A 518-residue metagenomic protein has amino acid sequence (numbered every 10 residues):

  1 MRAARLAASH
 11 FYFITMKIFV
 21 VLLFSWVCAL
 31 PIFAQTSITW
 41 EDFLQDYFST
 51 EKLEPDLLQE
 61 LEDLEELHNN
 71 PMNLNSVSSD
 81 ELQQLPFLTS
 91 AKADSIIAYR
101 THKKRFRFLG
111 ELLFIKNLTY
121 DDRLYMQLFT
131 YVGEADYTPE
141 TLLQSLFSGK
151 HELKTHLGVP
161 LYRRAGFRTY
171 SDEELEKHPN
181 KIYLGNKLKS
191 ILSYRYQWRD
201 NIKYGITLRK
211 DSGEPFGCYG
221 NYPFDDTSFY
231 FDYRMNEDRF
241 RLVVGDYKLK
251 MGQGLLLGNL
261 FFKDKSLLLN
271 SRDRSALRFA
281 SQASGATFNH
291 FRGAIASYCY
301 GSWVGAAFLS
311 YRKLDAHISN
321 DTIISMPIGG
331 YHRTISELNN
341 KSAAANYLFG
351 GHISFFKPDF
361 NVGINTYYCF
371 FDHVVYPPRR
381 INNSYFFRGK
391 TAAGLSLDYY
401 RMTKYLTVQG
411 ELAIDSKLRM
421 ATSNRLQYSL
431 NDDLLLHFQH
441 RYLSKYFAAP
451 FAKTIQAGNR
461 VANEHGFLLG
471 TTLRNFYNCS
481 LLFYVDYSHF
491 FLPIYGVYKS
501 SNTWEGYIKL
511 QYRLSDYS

Functional and structural regions predicted by a protein language model:
A3-I38: Bacterial Sec-dependent N-terminal signal peptides
L64-P86, H102, F108-F114, F129-G133: Extended, structured, electrostatic nucleic-acid-contact surfaces
T89-A93, T119-Y120: Small-residue hinge/turn detector
R100, T130, L157-R163, W198 (+13 more regions): Transmembrane beta-strands of outer-membrane beta-barrel pores
P139-T141, A165-D172, P215-Y222, L255-F261 (+5 more regions): Outer-membrane beta-barrel translocator domains and adjoining extracellular loop/strand segments of Gram-negative
T141-H178, Y196, D200-I206, L242 (+1 more regions): Transmembrane beta-strand segments of Gram-negative outer membrane beta-barrel proteins
Y183-K187, D226, N289-F291, S342-S518: Exposed, low-structure sequence patches enriched in small/polar residues
G220-D315, L430-A449: Outer membrane beta-barrel
